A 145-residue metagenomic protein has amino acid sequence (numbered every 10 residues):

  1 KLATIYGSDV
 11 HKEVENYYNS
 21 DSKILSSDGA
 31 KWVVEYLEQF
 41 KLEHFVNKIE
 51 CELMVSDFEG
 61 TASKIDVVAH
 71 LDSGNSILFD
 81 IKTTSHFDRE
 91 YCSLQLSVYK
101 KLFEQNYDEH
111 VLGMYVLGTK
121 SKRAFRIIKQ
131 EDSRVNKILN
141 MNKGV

Functional and structural regions predicted by a protein language model:
K1-A62: Metal-dependent nuclease catalytic cores that hydrolyze phosphodiester bonds in DNA/RNA, characterized by
D28, L53-K137: Nucleic-acid nuclease catalytic cores
K137-V145: Charged phosphate-binding loop/patch that engages nucleotide di/tri-phosphates or the phosphate backbone of nucleic
